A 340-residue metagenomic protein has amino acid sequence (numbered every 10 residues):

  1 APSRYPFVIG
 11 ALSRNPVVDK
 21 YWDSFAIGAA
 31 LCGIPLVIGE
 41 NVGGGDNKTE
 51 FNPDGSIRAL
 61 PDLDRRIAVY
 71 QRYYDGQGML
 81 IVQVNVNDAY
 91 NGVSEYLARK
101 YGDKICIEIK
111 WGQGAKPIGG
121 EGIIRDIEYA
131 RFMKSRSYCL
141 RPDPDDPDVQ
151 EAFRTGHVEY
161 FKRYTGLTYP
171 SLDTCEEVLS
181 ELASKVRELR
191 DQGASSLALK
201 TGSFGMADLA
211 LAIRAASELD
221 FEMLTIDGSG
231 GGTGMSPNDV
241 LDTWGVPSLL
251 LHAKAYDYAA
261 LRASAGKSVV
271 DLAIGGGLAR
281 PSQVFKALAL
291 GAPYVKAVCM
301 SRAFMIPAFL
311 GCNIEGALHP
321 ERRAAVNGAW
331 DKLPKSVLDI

Functional and structural regions predicted by a protein language model:
A1, F51-D64, Y70, I127-L167 (+1 more regions): Charged, glycine/proline-rich intrinsically disordered loops and linkers
A1-F132, I340: N-terminal capping/small domains of soluble enzymes
P2-R4, A11, P16-I27, S137-R154 (+3 more regions): Solvent-exposed, charged interface segments at domain starts and junctions
D19, D23, D46, D54 (+16 more regions): Acidic-enriched, low-complexity/disordered segments with a strong bias for Aspartate over Glutamate
V37-G44, W111-K116, Y138-P144, S229-G231 (+3 more regions): Short C-terminal domain-edge/linker segments immediately following a structured domain
E40-I57, W111, A152-F153, K162-D173 (+1 more regions): Glycine-rich, proline-tolerant flexible connector loops at the mouths of alpha/beta enzymes
K104-C106, K110-G112, I118, G122-F204: Metal-dependent enolase-superfamily TIM-barrel catalytic cores that perform enediolate-based chemistry
V158-D339: Glycine-rich phosphate/ribose-binding loops and adjacent secondary-structure elements that form binding surfaces
